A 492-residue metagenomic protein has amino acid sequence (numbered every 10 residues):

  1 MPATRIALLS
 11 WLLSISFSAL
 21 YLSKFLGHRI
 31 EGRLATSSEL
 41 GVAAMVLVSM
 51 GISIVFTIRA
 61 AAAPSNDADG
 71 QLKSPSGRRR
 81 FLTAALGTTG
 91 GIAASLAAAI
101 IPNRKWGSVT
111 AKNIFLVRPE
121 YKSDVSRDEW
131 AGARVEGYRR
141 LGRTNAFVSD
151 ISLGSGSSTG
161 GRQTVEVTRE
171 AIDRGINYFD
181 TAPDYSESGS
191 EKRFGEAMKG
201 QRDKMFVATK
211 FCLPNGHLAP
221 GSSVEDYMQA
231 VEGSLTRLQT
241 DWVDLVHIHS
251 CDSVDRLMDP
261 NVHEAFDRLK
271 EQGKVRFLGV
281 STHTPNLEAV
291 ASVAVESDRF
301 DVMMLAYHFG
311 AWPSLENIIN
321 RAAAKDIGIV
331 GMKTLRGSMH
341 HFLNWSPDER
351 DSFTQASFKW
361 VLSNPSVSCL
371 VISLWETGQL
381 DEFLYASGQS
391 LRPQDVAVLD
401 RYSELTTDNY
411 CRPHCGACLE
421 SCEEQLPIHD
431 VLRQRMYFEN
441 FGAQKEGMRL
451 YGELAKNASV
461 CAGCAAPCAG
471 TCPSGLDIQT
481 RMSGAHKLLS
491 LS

Functional and structural regions predicted by a protein language model:
M1-S76: N-terminal secretory signal peptides
G27, L96-S149: C-terminal segment of N-terminal export signals and the immediately downstream linker at the start of the mature
N66-I92: N-terminal secretory signal peptides and thylakoid transit peptides that target proteins across membranes
L72-L82, H414, C418, C461-C464 (+1 more regions): Twin-arginine (Tat) signal peptide motif
L141, L153, F179, F194 (+7 more regions): Conserved, mostly hydrophobic/aromatic
L218-M332, S363: Glycine/proline-rich, positively charged, aromatic-decorated active-site loop/lid region on the catalytic face
V361-D400: N-terminal pre-core extensions flanking Radical SAM catalytic domains
R392-D408, Q425-C468, G475-S492: Ferredoxin-type iron-sulfur electron-transfer modules in oxidoreductases and energy-metabolism complexes
